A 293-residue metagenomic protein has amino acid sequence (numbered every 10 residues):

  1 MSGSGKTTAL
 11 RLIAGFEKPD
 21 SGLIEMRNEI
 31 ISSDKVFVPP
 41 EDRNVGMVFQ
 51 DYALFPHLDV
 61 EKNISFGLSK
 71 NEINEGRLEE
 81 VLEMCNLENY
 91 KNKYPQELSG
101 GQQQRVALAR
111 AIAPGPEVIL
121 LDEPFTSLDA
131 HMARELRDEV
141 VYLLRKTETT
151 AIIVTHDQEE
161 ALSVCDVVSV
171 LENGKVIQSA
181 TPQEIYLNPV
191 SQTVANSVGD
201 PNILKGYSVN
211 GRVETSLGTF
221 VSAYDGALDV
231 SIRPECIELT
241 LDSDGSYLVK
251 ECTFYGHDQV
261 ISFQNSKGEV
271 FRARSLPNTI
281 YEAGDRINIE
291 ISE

Functional and structural regions predicted by a protein language model:
M1-G5: Walker A (P-loop) phosphate-binding loop of ABC-type ATPase nucleotide-binding domains
T7-L10, V106: ABC ATPase nucleotide-binding domain helices that frame the ATP-binding cleft
A14: Helix-to-loop junction immediately C-terminal to a conserved catalytic motif
E17-K18, E25, S69: A position-specific signal in ABC ATPase nucleotide-binding domains
G22-S33: Conserved ABC transporter NBD signature motif
N44-G46, L54, D59-T193: ABC ATPase nucleotide-binding domains
L187-V209, S231: C-terminal boundary and immediately downstream tail of ABC-type ATPase nucleotide-binding domains
R212-E293: Non-catalytic connector elements of ABC transporters
